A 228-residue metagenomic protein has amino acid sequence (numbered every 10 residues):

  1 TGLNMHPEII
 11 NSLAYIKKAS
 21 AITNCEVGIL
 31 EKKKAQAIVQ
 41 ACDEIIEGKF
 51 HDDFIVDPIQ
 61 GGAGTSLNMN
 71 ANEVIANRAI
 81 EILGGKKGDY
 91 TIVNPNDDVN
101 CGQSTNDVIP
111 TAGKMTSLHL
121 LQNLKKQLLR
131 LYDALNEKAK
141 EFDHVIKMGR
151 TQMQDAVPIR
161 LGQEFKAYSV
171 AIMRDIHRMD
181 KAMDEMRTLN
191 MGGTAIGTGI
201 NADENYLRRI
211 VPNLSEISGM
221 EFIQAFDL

Functional and structural regions predicted by a protein language model:
T1-L228: Conserved, well-structured ligand/cofactor-binding cores
